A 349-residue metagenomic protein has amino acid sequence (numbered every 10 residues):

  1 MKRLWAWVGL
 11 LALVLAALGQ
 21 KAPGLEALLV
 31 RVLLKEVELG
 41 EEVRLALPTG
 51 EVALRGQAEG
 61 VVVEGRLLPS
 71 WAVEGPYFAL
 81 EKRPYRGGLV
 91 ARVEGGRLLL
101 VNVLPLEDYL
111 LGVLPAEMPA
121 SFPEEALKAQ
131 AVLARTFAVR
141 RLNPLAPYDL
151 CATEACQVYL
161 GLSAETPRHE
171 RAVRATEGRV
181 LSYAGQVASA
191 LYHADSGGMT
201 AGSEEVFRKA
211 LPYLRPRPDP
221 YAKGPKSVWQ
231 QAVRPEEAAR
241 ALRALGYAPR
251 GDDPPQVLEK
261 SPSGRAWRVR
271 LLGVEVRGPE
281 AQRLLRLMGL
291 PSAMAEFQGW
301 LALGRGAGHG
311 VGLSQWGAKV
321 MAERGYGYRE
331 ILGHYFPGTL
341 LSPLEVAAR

Functional and structural regions predicted by a protein language model:
M1-R349: Conserved, single-site charged/polar hotspot
